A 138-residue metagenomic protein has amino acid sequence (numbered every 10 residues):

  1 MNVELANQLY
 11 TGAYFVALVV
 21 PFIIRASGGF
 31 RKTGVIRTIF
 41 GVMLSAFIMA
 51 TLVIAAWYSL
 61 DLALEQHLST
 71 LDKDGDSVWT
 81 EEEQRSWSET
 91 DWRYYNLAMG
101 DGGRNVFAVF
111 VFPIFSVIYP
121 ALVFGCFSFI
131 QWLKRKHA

Functional and structural regions predicted by a protein language model:
M1-K73, E81-A138: Calcium-binding acidic motifs and repeat modules
